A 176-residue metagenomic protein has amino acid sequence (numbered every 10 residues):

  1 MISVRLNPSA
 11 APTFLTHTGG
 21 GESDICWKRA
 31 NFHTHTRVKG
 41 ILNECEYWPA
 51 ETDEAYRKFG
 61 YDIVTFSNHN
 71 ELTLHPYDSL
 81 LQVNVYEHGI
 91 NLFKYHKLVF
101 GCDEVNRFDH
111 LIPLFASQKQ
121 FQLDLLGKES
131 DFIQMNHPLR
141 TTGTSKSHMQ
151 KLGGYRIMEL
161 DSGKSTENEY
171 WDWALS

Functional and structural regions predicted by a protein language model:
M1-S3: Hydrophobic membrane-insertion alpha-helices, especially the h-region of bacterial N-terminal signal peptides
L6-N136, T141-G154, E159-L175: A metal-dependent hydrolase metal-coordination microenvironment
